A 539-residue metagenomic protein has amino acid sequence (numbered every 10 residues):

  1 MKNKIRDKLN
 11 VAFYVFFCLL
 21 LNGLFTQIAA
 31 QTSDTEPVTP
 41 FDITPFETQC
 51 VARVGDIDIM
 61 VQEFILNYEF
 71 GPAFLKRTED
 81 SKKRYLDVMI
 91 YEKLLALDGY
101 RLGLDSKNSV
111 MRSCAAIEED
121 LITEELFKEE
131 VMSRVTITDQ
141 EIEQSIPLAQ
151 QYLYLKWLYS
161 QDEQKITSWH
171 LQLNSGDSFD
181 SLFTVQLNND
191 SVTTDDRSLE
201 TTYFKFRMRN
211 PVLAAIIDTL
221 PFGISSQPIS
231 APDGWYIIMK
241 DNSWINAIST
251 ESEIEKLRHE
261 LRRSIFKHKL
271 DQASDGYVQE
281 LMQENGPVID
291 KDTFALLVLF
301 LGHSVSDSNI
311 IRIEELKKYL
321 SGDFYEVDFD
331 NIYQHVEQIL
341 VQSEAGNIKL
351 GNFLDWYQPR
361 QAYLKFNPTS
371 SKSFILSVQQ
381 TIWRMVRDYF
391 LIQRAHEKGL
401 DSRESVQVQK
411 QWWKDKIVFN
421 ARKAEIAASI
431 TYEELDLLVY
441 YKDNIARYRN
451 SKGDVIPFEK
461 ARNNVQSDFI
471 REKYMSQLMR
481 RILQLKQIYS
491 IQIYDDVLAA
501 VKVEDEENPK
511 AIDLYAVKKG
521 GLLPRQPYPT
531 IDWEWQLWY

Functional and structural regions predicted by a protein language model:
K2-Y14: Bacterial N-terminal signal peptides that target proteins for export
Y14-L24: Bacterial N-terminal signal peptides
Q27-C50, D513-Y539: Sec-dependent signal peptide cleavage junction
T32-E124, K128-E130, S249-S252, I265 (+6 more regions): N-terminal targeting/tethering segments
L75-K82, N108-R112, T167-A215, Q227-P232 (+6 more regions): Peptidyl-prolyl cis-trans isomerase
F127-W157, Q161, L171, S175 (+3 more regions): Acidic/polar surface patches and capping/hinge elements
I265-L340: Preference for long, solvent-exposed alpha-helical segments and helix-linker "stalks"
